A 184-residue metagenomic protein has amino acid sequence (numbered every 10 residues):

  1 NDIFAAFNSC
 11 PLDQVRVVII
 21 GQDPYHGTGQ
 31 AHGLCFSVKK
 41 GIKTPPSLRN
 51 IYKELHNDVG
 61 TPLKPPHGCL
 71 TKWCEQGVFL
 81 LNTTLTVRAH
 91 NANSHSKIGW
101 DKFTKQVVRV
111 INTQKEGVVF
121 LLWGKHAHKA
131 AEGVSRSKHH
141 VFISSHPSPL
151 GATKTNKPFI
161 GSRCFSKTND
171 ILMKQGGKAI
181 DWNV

Functional and structural regions predicted by a protein language model:
N1-L122, H126-V134, F142-S145, P149-A152 (+2 more regions): A polyanion-binding, active-site-adjacent surface
K138: Surface-exposed, charge/polar-rich loops and edge strands
